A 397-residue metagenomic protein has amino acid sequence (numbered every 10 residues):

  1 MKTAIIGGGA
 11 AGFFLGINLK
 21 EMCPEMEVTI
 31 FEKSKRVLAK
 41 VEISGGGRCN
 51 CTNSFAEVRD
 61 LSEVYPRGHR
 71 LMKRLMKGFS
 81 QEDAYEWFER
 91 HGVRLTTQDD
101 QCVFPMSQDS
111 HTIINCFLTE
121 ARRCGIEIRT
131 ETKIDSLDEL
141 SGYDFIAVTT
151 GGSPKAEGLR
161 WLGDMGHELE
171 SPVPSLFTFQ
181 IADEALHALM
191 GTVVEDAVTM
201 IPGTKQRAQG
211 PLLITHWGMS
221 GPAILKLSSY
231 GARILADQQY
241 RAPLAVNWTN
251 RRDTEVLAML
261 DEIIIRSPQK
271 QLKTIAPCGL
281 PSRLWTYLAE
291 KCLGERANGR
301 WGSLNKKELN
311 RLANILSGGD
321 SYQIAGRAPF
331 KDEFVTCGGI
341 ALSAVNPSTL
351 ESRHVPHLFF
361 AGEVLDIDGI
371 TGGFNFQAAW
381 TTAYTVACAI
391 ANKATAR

Functional and structural regions predicted by a protein language model:
M1-A11: Beta1/beta-strand and adjacent pyrophosphate-binding region of the FAD-binding site in flavoprotein oxidoreductases
A4, K20-G46: Glycine-rich FAD pyrophosphate-binding loop
M22, R36, E57-D60, K77 (+5 more regions): Residue-level recognition of phosphate/Mg2+-coordinating polar/acidic sites in nucleotide-handling active sites
E42-M72: N-terminal glycine-rich dinucleotide-binding loop that anchors FAD/FMN and/or NAD(P) in oxidoreductases
M72-E82, D99-T119, T150-E157, Q180-E184 (+1 more regions): Short beta-strand to alpha-helix junction loop
T130-L140: A conserved short coil-to-beta-strand element within the FAD-binding core of flavoproteins
F145-H187: Glycine-rich loop(s) and the adjacent beta-strand/alpha-helix scaffold that form part
T149-M165, D366-T395: A conserved FAD-binding loop/helix module that cradles the flavin
